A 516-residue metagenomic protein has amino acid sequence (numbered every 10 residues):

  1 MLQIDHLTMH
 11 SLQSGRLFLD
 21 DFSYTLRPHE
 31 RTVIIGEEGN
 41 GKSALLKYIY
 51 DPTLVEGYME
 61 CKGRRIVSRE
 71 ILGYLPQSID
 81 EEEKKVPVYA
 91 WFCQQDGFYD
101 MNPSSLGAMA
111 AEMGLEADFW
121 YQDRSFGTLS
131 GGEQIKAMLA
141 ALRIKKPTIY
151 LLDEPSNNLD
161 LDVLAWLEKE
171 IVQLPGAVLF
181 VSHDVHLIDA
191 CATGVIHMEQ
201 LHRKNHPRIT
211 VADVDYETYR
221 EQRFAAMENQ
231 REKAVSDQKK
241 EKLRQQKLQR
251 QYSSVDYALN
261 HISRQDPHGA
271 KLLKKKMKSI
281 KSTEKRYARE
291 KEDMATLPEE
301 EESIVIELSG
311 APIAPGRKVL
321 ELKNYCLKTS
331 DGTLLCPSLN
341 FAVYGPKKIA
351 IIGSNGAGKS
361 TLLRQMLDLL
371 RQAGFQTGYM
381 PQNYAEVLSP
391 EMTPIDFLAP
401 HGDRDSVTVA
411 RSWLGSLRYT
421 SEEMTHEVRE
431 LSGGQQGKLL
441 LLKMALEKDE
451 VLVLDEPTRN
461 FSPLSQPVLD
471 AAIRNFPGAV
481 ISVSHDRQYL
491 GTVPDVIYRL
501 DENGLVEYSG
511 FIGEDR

Functional and structural regions predicted by a protein language model:
M1-N229, A314-R516: ABC ATP-binding cassette signature C-motif
M227-L334: Flexible nucleotide-interacting loop at or near the entrance of a catalytic core
